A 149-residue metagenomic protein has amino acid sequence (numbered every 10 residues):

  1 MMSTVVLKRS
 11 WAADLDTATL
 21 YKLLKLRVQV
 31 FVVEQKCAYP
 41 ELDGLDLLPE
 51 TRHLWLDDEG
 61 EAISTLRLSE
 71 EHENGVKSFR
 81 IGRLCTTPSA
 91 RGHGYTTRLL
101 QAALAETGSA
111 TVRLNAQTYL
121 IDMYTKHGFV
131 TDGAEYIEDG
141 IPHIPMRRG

Functional and structural regions predicted by a protein language model:
M2-D46, H53, D58-E61: Short amphipathic alpha-helix that is part of the acyltransferase structural core
A38-P40, T51-W55, T65, R83 (+2 more regions): Short hydrophobic/aromatic beta-strand element in the GNAT-like acyltransferase core that lines or flanks the acyl-donor
L48, G75, E138-P142: Short acidic/glycine-enriched loop/turn segments that link adjacent beta-strands
W55, E61-E71, K77-C85: Conserved beta-strand in the GNAT
T86, G92-A105: Conserved acetyl-CoA-binding loop-helix of GNAT-fold acetyltransferases
A105-Q117: Conserved GNAT acetyl-CoA-binding A-motif
T118-P142: Conserved active-site alpha-helix within GNAT-family acetyltransferase domains
